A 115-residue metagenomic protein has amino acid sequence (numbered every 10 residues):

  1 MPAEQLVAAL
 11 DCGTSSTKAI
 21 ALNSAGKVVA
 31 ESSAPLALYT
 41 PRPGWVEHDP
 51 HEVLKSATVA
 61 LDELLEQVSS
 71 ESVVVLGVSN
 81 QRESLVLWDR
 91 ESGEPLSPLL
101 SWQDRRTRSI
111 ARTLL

Functional and structural regions predicted by a protein language model:
M1-S97: N-terminal glycine/serine-rich phosphate-binding loop of ATP-dependent small-molecule kinases, especially carbohydrate
L87-L115: Glycine-rich phosphate-binding loop and adjoining helix at the ATP-binding site of ATP-dependent phosphoryl-transfer
